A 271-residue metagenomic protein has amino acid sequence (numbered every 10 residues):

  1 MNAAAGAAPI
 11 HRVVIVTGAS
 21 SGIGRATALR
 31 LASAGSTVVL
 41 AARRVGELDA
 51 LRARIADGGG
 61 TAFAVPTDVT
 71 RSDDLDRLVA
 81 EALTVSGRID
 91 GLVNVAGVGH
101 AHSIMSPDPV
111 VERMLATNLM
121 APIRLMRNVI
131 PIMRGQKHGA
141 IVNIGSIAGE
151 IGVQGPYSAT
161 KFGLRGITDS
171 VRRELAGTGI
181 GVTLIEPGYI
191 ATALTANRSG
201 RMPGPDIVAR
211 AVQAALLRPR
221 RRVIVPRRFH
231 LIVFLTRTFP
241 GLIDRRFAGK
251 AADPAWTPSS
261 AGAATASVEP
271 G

Functional and structural regions predicted by a protein language model:
S20-S21: Conserved glycine-rich cofactor-binding loop
S36-L51: Conserved glycine-rich Rossmann-like NAD(P)H-binding loop of the short-chain dehydrogenase/reductase
P66-R77: The beta1-alpha1 cofactor-binding region of Rossmann-like NAD(H)/NADP(H)-dependent oxidoreductases
D76, G99-E112: Conserved mid-core segment of classical short-chain dehydrogenase/reductases
M126, T160: Active-site helix of classical SDR
S146: Residue(s) in the substrate-gating loop at a strand-loop-helix junction that position the organic substrate next
L184, S199-R237: C-terminal helical subdomain
